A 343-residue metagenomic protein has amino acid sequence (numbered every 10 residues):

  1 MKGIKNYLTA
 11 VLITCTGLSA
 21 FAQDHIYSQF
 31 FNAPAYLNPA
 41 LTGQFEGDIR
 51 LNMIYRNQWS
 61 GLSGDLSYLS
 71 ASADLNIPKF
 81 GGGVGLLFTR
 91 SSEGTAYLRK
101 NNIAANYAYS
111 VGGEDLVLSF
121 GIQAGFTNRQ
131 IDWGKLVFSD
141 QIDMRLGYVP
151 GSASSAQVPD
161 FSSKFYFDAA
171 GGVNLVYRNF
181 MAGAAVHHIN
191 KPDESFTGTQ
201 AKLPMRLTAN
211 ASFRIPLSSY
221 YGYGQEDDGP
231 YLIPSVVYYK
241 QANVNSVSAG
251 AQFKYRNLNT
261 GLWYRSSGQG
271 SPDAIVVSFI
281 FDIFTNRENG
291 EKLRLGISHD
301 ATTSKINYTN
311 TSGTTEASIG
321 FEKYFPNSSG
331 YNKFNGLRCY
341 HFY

Functional and structural regions predicted by a protein language model:
M1-L8: Bacterial N-terminal signal peptides that target proteins for export
T9-G17: Bacterial N-terminal signal peptides
L18-A22: Sec/Tat signal peptide C-region and signal peptidase I cleavage site
Q23-Y36, A40-L41, R56-Q58, L62-D65 (+4 more regions): Outer-membrane beta-barrel translocator/channel fold
G43-Y55, V84-L86, P234: Transmembrane beta-strand segments of Gram-negative outer membrane beta-barrel proteins
L51, G64-S67, Q141-H187, D193-T199 (+1 more regions): Transmembrane beta-strand segments of outer-membrane beta-barrel domains in Gram-negative and organellar OMPs
A170-P192, Q200-R256, W263-R265: Detector for outer-membrane/organellar transmembrane beta-barrel domains, recognizing the amphipathic beta-strand
